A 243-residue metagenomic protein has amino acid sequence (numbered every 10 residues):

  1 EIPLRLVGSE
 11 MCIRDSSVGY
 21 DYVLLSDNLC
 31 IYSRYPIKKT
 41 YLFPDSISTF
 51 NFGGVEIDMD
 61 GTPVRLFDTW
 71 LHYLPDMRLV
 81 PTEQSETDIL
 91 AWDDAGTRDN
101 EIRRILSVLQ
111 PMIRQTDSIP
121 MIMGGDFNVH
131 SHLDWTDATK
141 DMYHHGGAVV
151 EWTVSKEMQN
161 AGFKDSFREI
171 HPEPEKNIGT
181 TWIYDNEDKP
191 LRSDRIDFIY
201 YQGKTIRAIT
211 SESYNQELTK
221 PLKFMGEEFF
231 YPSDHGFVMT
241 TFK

Functional and structural regions predicted by a protein language model:
E1-G8, C12-I13: Single conserved hydrophobic/aromatic residue that forms the stacking wall/gate of nucleotide- or nucleobase-binding
S9, L25-L29, R34-Y35, D68-H72 (+3 more regions): Active-site-proximal beta-strand/loop segments in catalytic clefts of secreted hydrolases
E10, R14, N28, R98-V108 (+1 more regions): Stable alpha-helical elements in mature extracytoplasmic
S16-S17, S46, S118: Coil residues (strongly favoring Ser/Thr
R34-K39, T49-T87, K243: Beta-strand-turn-beta hairpins that frame and shape the catalytic cleft of phosphate-ester-processing enzymes
D58, D94-F127: His/acidic metal-ligating clusters that form di-metal
Q84-D99, K140-Y143: Surface-exposed cleft-lining segments at the edges of enzyme active sites
P111-M121, V129-K243: Metal-dependent phosphoester-hydrolase catalytic domains
